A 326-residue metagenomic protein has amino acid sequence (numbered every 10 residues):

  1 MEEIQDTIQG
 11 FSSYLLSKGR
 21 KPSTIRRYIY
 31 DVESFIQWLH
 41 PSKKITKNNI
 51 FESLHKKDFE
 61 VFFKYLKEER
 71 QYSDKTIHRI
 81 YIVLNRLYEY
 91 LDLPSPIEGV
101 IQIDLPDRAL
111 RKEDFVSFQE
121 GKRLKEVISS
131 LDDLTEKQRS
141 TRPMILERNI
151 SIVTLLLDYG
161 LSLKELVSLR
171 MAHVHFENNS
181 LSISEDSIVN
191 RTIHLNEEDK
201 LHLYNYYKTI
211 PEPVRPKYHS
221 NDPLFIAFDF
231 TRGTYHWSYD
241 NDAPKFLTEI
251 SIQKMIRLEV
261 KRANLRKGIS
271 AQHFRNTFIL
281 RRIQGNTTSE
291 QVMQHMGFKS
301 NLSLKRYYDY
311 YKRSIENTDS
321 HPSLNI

Functional and structural regions predicted by a protein language model:
M1-I326: Conserved catalytic core of the tyrosine transesterase superfamily
